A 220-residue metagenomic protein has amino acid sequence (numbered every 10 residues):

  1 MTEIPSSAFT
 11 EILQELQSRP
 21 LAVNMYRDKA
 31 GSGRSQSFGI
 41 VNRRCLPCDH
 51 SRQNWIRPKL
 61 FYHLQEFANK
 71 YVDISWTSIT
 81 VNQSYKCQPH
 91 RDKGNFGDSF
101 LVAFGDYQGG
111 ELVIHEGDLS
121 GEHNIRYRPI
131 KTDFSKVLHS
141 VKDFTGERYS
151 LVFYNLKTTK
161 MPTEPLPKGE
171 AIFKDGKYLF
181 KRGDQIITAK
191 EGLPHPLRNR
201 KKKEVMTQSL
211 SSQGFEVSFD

Functional and structural regions predicted by a protein language model:
M1-I130, S135-D220: Fe(II)/2-oxoglutarate oxygenase catalytic core
